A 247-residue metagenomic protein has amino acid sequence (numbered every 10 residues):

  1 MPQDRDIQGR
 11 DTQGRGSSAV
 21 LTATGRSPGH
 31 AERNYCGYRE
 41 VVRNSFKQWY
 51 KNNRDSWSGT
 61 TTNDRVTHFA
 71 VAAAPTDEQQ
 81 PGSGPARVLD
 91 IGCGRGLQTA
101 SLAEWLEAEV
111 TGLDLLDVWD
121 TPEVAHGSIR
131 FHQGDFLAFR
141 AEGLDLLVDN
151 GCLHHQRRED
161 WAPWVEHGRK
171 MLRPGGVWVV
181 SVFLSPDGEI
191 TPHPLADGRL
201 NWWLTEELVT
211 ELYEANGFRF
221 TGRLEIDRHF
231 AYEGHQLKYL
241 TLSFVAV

Functional and structural regions predicted by a protein language model:
P2, Q8, S18-A86, G94-R140 (+3 more regions): Class I (Rossmann-like) S-adenosyl-L-methionine-dependent methyltransferase catalytic domain, capturing the SAM-binding
I91: Conserved beta-strand/loop positions that form the S-adenosyl-L-methionine
V148: A conserved beta-strand element that flanks and buttresses the S-adenosyl-L-methionine
G151-H155: Short catalytic micro-motifs in class I SAM-dependent methyltransferases
